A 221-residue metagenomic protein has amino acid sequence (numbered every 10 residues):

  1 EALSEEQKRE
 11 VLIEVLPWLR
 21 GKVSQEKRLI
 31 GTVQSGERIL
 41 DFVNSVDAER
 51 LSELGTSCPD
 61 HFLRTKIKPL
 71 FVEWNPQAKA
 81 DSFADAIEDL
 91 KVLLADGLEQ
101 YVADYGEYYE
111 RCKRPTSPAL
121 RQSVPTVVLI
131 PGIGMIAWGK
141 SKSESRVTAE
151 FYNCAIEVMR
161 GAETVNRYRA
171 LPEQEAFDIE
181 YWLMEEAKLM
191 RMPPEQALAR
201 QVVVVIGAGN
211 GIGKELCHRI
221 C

Functional and structural regions predicted by a protein language model:
E1-A199: Domain-length cofactor-binding catalytic modules of enzymes
G209-N210: Conserved glycine-rich cofactor-binding loop
G213-K214: N-terminal Rossmann-fold NAD(P) dinucleotide-binding loop
I220: Aromatic pocket-lining residues of Rossmann-like dinucleotide-binding sites
